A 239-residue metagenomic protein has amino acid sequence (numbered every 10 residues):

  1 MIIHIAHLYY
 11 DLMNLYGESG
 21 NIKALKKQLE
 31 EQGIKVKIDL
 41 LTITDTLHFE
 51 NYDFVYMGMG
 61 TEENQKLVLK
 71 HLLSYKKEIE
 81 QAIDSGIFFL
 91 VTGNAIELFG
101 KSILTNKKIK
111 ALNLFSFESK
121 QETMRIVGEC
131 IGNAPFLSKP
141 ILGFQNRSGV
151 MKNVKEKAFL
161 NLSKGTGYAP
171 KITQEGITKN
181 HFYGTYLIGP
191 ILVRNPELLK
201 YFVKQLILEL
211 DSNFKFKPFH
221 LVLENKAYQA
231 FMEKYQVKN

Functional and structural regions predicted by a protein language model:
M1-Q81, V193-P196, K200-N239: N-terminal beta1-alpha1 cap of cysteine-dependent amidohydrolase-like domains
I3, V36, I87, K110 (+2 more regions): A structural micro-motif
H7, I38-L40, L114, G143-Q145 (+1 more regions): Conserved beta-strand scaffold positions in the cores of enzyme catalytic domains, especially in NTP/NDP-utilizing
Y9, T92-N94, F115, R147 (+1 more regions): A secondary-structure boundary/capping signal
F54-G58, L90, G184-Y186: Structural motif
T61-A134, S138: Cysteine-nucleophile active-site neighborhood
E122-N239: Amide-donor transfer/coupling interface in amidating biosynthetic enzymes
